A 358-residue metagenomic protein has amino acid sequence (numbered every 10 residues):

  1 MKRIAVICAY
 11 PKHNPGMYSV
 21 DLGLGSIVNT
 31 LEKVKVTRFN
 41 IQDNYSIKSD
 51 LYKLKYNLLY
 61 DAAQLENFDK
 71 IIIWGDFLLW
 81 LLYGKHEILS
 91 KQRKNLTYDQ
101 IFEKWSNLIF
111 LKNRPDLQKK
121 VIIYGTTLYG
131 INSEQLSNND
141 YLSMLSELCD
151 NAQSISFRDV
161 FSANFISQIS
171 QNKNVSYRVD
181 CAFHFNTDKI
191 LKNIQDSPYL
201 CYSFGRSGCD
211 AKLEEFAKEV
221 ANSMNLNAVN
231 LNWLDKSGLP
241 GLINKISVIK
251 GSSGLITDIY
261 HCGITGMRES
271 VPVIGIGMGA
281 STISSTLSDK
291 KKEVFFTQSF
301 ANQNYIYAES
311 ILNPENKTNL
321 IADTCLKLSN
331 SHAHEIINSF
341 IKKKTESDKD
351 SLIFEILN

Functional and structural regions predicted by a protein language model:
M1-N358: Active-site anion-handling motifs in enzyme catalytic cores
